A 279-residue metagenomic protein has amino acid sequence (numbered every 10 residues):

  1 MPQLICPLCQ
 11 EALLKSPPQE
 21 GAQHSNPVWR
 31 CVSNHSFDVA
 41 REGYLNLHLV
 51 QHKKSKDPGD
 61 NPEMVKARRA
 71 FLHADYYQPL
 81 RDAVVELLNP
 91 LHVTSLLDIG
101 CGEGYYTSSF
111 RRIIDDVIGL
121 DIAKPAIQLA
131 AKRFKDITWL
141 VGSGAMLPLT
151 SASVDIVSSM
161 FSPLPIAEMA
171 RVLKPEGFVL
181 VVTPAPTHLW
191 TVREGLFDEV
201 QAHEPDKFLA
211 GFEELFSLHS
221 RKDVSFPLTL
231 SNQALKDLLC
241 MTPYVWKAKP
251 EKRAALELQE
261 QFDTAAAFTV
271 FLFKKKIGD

Functional and structural regions predicted by a protein language model:
M1-D57: N-terminal auxiliary segments of SAM/dcSAM-dependent transferases
K54, G59-P79: Class I SAM-dependent methyltransferase Rossmann-like catalytic core, especially the SAM/SAH-binding loop
A74-T94: Conserved alpha-helix/loop element of class I SAM-dependent methyltransferases that forms part of the SAM/SAH-binding
S95-M146: Class I SAM-dependent methyltransferase SAM/SAH-binding core
A145-I156: A short acidic, Gly/Pro-enriched loop at the edge of an enzyme's catalytic core that lines a small-molecule cofactor
I166-L180: A short glycine-rich, Lys/Arg-flanked "PGG" loop and its adjoining helix->strand segment in the class I
F178-A210: Conserved class I S-adenosyl-L-methionine
D223-D279: Conserved Class I S-adenosyl-L-methionine
